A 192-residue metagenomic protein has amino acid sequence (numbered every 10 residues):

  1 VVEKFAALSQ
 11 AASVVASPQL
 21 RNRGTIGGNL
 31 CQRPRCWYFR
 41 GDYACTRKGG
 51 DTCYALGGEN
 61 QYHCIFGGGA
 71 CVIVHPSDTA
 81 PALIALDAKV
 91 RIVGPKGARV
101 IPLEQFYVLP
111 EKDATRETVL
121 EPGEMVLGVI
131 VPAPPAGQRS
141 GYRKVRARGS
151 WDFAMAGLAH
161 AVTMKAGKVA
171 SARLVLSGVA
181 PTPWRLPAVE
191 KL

Functional and structural regions predicted by a protein language model:
V1-L192: C-terminal structural segment of proteins
